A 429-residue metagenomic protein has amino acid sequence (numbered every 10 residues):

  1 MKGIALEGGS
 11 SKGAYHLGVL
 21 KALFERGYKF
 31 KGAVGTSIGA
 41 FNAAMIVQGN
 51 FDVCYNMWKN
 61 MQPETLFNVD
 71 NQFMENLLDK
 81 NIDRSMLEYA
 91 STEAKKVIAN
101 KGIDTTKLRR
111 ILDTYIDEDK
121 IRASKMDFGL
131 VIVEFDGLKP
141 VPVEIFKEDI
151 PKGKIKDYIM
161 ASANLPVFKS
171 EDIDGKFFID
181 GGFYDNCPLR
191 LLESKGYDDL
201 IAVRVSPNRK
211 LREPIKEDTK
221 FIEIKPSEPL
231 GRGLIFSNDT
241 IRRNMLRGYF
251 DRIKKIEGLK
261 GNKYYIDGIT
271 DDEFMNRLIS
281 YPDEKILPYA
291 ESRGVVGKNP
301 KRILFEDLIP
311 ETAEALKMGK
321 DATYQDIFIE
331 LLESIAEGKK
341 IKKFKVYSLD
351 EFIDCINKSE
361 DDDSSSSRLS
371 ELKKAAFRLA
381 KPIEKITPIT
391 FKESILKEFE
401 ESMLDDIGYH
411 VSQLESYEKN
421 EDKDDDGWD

Functional and structural regions predicted by a protein language model:
M1-T36, A44-D429: Patatin-like phospholipase
